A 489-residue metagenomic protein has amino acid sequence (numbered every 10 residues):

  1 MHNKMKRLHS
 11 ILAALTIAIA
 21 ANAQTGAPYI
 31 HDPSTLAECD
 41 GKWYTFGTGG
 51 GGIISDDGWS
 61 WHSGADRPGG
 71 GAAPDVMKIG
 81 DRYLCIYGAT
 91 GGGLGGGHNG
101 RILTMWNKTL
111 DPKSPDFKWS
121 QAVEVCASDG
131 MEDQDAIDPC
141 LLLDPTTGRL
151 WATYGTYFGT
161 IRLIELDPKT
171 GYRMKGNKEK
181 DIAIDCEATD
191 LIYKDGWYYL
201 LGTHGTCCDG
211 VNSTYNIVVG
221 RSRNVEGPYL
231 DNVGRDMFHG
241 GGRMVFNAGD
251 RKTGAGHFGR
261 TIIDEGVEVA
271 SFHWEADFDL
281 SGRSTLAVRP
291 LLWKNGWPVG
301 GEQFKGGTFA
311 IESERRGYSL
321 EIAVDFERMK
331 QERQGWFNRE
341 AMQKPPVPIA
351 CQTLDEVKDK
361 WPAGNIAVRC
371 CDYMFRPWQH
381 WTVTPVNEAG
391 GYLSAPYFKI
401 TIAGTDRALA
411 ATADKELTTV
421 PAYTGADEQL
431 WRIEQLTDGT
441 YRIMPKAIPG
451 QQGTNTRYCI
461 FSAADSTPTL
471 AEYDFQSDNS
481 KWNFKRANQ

Functional and structural regions predicted by a protein language model:
M1-K4: Short, Lys/Arg-enriched N-terminal segments with co-localized hydrophobic residues within the first ~10-30 amino acids
K6-A14: Sec-dependent signal peptide recognition, specifically the positively charged N-region followed immediately by
A13-N22: Hydrophobic h-region of N-terminal signal peptides that target proteins for export in Gram-negative bacteria
Q24-I137, L143-C186, Y193-F246, E265-G307 (+2 more regions): Beta-rich carbohydrate-recognition and catalytic domains
I30-P33, G71-A73, A136-D138, C186-T189 (+7 more regions): Conserved positions at the start
N224, K252-G256, N455: Short amphipathic alpha-helical segments
A248-I262: Signature of short aromatic-glycine-proline-rich micro-motifs recurring in repeat-based ectodomains
G306-Q489: Lectin-like carbohydrate-binding module/patch detector with strong preference for beta-trefoil
